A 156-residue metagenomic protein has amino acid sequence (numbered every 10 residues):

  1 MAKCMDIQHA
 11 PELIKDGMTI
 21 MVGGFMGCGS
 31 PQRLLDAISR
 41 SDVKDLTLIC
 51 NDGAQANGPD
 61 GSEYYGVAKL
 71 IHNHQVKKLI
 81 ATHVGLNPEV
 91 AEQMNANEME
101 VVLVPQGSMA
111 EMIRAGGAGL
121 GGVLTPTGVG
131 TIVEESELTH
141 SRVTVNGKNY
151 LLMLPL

Functional and structural regions predicted by a protein language model:
M1-L156: Conserved alpha/beta enzyme-core scaffold
